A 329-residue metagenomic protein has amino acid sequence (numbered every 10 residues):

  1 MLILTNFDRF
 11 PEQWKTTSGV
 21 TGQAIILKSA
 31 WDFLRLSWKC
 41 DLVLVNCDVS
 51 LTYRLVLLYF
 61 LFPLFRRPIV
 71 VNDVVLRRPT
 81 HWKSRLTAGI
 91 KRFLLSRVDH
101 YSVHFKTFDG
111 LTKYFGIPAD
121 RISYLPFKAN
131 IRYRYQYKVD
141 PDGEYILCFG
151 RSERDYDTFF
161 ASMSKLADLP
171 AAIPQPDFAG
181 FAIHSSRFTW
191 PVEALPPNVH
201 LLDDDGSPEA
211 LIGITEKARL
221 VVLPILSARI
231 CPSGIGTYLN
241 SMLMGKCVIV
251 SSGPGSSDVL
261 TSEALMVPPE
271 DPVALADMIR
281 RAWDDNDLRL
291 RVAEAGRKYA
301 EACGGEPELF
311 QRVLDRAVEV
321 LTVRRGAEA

Functional and structural regions predicted by a protein language model:
L34-K39, L64, H81-Y101: Membrane-proximal helix-turn-helix segments that form the acceptor-binding/catalytic region of lipid-linked
V98-R121: A short, active-site helix/loop in glycosyltransferases that binds the activated sugar's phosphate group
K113, P126-G143, R154-D157: Acidic anion/phosphate-binding donor-loop and adjacent secondary structure in glycosyltransferase catalytic cores
Y124-R134, D177-G180, A300: Short beta-strand->alpha-helix junction loop in the catalytic core of nucleotide-activated group-transfer enzymes
H184-G213: Nucleotide-activated donor-binding/catalytic signature segment of Leloir-type glycosyltransferases, i.e., the conserved
E209, G213, V222-N240, V250-D258: Nucleotide-sugar-dependent
S262-P272, R281-D287: Conserved acidic donor-binding segment of nucleotide-sugar-dependent glycosyltransferases
D284-V318: A charged, aromatic-enriched C-terminal amphipathic alpha-helix characteristic of glycosyltransferases across folds
